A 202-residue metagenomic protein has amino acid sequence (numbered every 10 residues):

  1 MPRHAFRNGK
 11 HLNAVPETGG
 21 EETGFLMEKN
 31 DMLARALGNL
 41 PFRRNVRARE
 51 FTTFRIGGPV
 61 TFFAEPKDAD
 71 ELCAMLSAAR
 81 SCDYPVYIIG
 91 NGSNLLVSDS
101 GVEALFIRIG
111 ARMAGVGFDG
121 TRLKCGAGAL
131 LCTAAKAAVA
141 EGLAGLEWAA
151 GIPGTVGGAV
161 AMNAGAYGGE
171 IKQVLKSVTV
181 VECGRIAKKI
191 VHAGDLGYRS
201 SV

Functional and structural regions predicted by a protein language model:
H4, T23-G24, L40, T52 (+1 more regions): Short non-domain terminal segments
G9, G19-G20, G24: Residue-identity detector for glycine
L12, L26-E28: Basic/polar N-terminal segments that are highly enriched at the extreme N-terminus, encompassing both cleavable
T18, D99-G101, A137, N163-Y167: N-terminal low-complexity, intrinsically disordered patches enriched in charged
E28-V156: Anion-binding (especially nucleotide phosphate/pyrophosphate-binding) glycine-rich loop and adjoining beta-alpha core
E147-A149, G158-V202: FAD-binding subdomain of flavoenzyme oxidoreductases
